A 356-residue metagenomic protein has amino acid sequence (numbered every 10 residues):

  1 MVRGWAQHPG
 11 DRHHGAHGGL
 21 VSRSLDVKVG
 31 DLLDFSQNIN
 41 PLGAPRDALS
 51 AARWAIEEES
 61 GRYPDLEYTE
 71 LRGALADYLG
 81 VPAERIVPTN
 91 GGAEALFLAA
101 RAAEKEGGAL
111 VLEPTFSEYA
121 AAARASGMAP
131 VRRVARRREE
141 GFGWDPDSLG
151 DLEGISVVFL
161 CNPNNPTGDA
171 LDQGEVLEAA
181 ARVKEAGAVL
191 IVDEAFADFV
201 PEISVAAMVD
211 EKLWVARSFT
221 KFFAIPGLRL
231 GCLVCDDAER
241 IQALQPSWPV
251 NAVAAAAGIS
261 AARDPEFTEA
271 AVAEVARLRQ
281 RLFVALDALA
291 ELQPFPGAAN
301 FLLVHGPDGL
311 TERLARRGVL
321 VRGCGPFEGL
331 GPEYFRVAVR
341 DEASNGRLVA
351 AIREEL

Functional and structural regions predicted by a protein language model:
M1-R62, G154, A188: N-terminal "arm"/small-domain region of PLP-dependent enzymes with the aminotransferase-like
A44-P45, K212-A288, P294: PLP-dependent aminotransferase class I/II
P64, A76-L98: Short loop-beta-helix segment that forms the pyridoxal 5′-phosphate
A102-A122: Conserved PLP-anchoring active-site segment centered on the Schiff-base-forming lysine
V131-R132, R136-D198: Active-site phosphate-binding strand-loop segment of PLP-dependent enzymes
G174, R316-R317, E328-L356: PLP-dependent enzyme catalytic core of the Aspartate aminotransferase-like
G231-D236, V304-H305, R340: Short beta-strand-to-turn element immediately C-terminal to the catalytic PLP-Schiff-base lysine in fold type I
A276, L286-G318: Conserved PLP-binding catalytic core of the aspartate aminotransferase-like
